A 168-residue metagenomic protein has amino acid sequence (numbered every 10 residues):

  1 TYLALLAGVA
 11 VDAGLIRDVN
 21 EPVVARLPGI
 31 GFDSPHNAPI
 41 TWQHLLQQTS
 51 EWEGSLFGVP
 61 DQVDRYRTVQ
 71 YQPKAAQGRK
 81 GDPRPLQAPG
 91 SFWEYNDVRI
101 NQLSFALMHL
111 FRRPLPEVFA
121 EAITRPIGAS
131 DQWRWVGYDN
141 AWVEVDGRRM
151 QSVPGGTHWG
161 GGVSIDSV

Functional and structural regions predicted by a protein language model:
T1, L56-N140, G156, G162-V163: Catalytic-site signature segments of enzymes, centered on catalytic residues
T1-L5, E21, I40-Q43, D97-N101 (+1 more regions): A structural signal for well-ordered alpha-helical segments within the folded catalytic domains of diverse enzymes
L6, P35, L56-G58: Short, conserved acidic/polar surface loops in the N-terminal third of protein domains
L6-A7, F119: Active-site-flanking alpha-helical
A13-E53, D82, H109-G161: Active-site helix/loop module of the DD-peptidase/beta-lactamase fold, centered on the serine-lysine SxxK catalytic
